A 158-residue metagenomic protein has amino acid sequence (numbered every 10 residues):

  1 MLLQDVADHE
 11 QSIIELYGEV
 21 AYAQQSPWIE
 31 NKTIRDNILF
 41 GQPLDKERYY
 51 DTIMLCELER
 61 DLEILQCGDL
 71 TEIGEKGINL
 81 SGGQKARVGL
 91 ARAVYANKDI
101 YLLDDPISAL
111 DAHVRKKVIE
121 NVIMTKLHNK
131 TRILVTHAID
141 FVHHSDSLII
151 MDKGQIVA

Functional and structural regions predicted by a protein language model:
M1-M54, A96, H113-E120, M124-N129 (+2 more regions): Conserved post-Walker A segment of ABC ATPase nucleotide-binding domains
E30, E59-V88, P106-L110: ABC-fold ATPase nucleotide-binding domain signature/coupling loops
L90, V135: Hydrophobic anchor residue at the start of the ABC signature
K98, K130, S145-D146: Short, well-ordered alpha-helix to beta-strand connector turns
Y101-D105: Catalytic Walker B motif of ABC-type/P-loop ATPase nucleotide-binding domains
H137-A138, H143-A158: H-loop (His-switch) and adjacent beta-strand-loop-beta switch element of ABC-type ATPase nucleotide-binding domains
